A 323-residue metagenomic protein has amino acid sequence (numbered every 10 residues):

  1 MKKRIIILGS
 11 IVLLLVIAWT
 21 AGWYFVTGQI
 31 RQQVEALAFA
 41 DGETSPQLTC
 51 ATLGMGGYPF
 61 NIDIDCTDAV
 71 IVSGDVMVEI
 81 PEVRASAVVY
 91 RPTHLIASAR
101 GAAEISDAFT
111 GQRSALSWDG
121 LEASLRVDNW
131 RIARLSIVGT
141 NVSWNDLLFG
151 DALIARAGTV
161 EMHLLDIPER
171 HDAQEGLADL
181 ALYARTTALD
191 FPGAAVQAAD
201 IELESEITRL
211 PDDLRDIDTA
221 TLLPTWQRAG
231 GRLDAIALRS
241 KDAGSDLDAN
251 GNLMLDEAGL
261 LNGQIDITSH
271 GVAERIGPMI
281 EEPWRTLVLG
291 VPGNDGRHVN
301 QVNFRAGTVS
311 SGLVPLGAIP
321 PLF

Functional and structural regions predicted by a protein language model:
K2-G9, A51-T52, A220-R228, L238-S245 (+2 more regions): Extended terminal
I6-W23: Hydrophobic membrane-insertion alpha-helices, especially the h-region of bacterial N-terminal signal peptides
F25-G42: Alpha-helical transmembrane signal-anchor/signal-peptide segments
E43-D172, T187: N-terminal beta-strand/beta-hairpin edge segment
L53-M55, I80-R91, L116-R131, A152-Q174 (+6 more regions): Extended lipid/amphipathic-ligand handling interfaces
D63-I64, A133-S136, L177-Y183, A229-A237: Short, hydrophobic/aromatic-rich segments at coil-to-beta transitions
D68-V78, A103-A115, V142-A155, T186-A198 (+4 more regions): Flexible, membrane-facing loop/turn or short amphipathic-helix motifs that contact lipid bilayers or gate lipid-binding
E161, L180-T186, A199: Beta-strand-enriched cores of mature, soluble protein domains
